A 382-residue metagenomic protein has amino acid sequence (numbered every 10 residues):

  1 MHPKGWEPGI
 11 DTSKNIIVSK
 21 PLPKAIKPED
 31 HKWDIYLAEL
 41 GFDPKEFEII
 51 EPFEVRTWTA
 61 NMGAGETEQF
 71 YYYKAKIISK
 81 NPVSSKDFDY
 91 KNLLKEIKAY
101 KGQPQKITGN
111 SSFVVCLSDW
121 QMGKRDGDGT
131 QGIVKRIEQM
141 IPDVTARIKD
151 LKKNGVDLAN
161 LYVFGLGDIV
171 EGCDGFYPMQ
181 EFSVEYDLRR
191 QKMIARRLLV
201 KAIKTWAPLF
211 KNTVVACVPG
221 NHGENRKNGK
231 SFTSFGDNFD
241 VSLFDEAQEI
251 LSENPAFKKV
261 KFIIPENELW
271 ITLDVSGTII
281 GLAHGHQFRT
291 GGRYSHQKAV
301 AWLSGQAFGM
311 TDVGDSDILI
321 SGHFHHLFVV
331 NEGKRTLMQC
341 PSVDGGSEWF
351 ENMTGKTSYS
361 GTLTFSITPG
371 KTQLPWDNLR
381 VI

Functional and structural regions predicted by a protein language model:
M1-C116, Q121-G132, K153-L158: Acidic, histidine-bearing metal-coordination/catalytic regions of metal-dependent phosphoesterases
G5, A207, T233-E268, S276-G281 (+1 more regions): Conserved beta-sheet core of the metallophosphoesterase superfamily
E96-G102, E138-K152, R197-K201, I264-N267 (+1 more regions): A Trp-anchored, charged/polar loop motif used as the substrate-binding/catalytic surface of acyl/ester-handling
G102-N110, T272-D274, M310-D312: A short acidic-Thr-Gly-centered motif at the start of a beta-strand
I107-L117, T130-A247: Core catalytic region of metal-dependent phosphoesterases/phosphodiesterases, especially metallo-beta-lactamase-like
S118-W120, G167-I169, P219-N225, G285-Q287 (+2 more regions): Active-site metal-binding loops of divalent metal-dependent hydrolases
N212-N221, K259-L269: Acidic carboxylate-rich catalytic motifs and surrounding loops in phosphoryl-/glycosyl-chemistry enzymes
